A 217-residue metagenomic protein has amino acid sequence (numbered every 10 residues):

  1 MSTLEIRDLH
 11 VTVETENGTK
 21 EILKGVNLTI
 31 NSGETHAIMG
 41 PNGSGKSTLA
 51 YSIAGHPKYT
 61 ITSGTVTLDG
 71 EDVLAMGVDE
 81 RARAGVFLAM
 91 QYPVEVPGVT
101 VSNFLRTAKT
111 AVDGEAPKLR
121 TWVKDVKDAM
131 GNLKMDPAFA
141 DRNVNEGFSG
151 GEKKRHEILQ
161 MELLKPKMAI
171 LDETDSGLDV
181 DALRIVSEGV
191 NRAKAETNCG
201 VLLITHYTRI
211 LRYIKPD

Functional and structural regions predicted by a protein language model:
M39-P41: The feature captures the beta-strand-to-loop junction immediately N-terminal to the Walker
T65-R81, N145: ABC ATPase NBD Q-loop/coupling interface
V94-K167: ABC-family P-loop ATPase nucleotide-binding domains
E173-T174, D181: Walker B catalytic motif
L183-T197: Helical segment within the ABC ATPase nucleotide-binding domain
N198-T205: Conserved H-loop
